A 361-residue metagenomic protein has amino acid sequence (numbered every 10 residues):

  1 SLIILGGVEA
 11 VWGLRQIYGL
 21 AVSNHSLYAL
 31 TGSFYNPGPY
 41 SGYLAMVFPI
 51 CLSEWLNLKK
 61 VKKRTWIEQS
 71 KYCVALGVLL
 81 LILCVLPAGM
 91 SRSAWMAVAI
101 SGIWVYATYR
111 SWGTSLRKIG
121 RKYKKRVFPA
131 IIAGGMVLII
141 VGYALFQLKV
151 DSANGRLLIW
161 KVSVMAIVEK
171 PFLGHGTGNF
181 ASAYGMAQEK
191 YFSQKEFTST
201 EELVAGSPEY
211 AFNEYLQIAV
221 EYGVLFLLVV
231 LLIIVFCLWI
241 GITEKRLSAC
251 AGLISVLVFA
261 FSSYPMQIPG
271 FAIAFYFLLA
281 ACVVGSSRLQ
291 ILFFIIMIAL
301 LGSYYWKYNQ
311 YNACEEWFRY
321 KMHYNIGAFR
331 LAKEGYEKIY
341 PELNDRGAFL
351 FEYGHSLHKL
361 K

Functional and structural regions predicted by a protein language model:
S1-Y28, G32-F146, V220-A249, L253-F261 (+1 more regions): Alpha-helical transmembrane segments of multi-pass inner-membrane proteins
R15-Q16, L145-E189: Aromatic-rich transmembrane-lumenal/periplasmic boundary elements in polytopic membrane proteins
A21-Y28, T177-V220: Interfacial juxtamembrane loops and adjacent helix segments that form the catalytic/substrate-binding surfaces
G89, Y109, E221, T243-E244 (+4 more regions): Alpha-helix C-terminal capping/termination sites
K125-A144, R288-Q310: Internal/C-terminal transmembrane anchor helices
V137-I140, Q147-D151, V164-E169, E201 (+1 more regions): Transmembrane-lumen/periplasm boundary regions of multi-pass, lipid-linked membrane glycan transferases
G142-L158, I298-I326: Hydrophobic alpha-helical transmembrane segments in integral membrane proteins
Q194, N309, A313-K361: Soluble catalytic regions of membrane-associated enzymes that act on cell-envelope and secretory-pathway components
